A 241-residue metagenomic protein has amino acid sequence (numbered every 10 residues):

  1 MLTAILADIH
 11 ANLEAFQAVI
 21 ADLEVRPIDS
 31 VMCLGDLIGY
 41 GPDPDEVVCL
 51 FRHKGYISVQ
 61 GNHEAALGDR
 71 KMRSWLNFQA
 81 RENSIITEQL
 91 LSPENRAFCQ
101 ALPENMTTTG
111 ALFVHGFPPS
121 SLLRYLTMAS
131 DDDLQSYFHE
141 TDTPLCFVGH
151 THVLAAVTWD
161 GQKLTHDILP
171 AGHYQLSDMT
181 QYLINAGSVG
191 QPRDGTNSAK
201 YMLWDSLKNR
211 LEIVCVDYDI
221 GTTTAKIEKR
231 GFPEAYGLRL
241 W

Functional and structural regions predicted by a protein language model:
M1-A4, T107-F113, S177-L183: Beta-strand-turn-beta hairpins that frame and shape the catalytic cleft of phosphate-ester-processing enzymes
M1-Y56: N-terminal active-site segment of His-dependent metallophosphoesterases
L6-A7, V31-D36, I57-N62, V114 (+2 more regions): Active-site neighborhood of phospho(di)ester-bond hydrolases with catalytic His/Asp-centered motifs
H10-A15, G39-G41, A65-G68, P119-S121 (+2 more regions): Active-site environment of divalent metal-dependent phosphoester hydrolases
A18-A21, E46-C49, M72-W75, T127-M128 (+2 more regions): Short, glycine/charged-enriched secondary-structure capping and boundary segments
V47, K54-D142: Active-site neighborhood of divalent metal-dependent phosphoester bond hydrolases
D132, F138-T165: Hydrophobic, aromatic-enriched interface-forming segments
W159-W241: Acidic, His/Gly-rich catalytic cores of divalent-metal-dependent hydrolytic chemistry
